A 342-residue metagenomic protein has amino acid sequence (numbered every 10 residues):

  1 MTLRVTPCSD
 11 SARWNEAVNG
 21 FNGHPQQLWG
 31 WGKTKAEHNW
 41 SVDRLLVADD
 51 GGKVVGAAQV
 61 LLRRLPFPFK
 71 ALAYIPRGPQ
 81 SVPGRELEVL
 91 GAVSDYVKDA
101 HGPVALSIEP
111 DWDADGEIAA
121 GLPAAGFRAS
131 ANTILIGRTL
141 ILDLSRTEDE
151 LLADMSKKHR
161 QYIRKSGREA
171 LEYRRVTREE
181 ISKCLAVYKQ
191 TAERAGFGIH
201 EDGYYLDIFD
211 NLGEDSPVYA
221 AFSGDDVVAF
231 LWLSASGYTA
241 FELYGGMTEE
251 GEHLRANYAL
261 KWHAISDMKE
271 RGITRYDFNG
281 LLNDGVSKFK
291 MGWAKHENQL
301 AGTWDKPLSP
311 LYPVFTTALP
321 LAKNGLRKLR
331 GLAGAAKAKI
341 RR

Functional and structural regions predicted by a protein language model:
T2, P7-S11, T34, L61-L62 (+2 more regions): Active-site/acyl-donor-binding loops of N-acyltransferases
L3-G51, A57-P68, P110-D115, A120-G137 (+1 more regions): A conserved beta-strand-loop-helix scaffold within acyl/acetyltransferase catalytic domains
W40-V42, H101-P103, R271-I273: Short, high-confidence coil segments that cap the C-terminus of an alpha-helix and link into the following beta-strand
P68-S81, H101-I108: Glycine-/proline-rich flexible loop or hinge segments
A73-P83, E193, M247-L254: Short histidine-centered catalytic/ligand-binding loop motif
E88-K98, Y205-T316: Aromatic (often tryptophan-rich) hydrophobic motifs at membrane interfaces
A105-I108, R175, T274-F278: Short catalytic-loop micro-motif centered on adjacent basic/acidic residues
I108-G116, F278-G285: Conserved beta-strand-loop-alpha-helix junction that forms the acyl-donor binding cleft
